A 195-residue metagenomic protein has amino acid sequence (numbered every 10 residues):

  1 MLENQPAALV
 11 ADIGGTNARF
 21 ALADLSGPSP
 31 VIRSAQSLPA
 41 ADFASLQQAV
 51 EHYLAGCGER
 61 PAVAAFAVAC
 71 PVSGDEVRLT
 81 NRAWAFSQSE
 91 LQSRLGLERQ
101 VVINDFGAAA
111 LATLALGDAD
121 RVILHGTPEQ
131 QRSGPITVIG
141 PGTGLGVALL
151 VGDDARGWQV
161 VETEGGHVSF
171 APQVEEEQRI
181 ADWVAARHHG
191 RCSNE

Functional and structural regions predicted by a protein language model:
L2-H52, V161-H167: Short glycine-rich, Thr/Ser-proximal phosphate-binding strand/loop in the N-terminal lobe of ATP-dependent enzymes
A11, N104, P141: Active-site flanking residues adjacent to catalytic metal/cofactor-binding acidic residues
A18-L22, C70, I139, L145-V151: Short beta-strand scaffold segments in enzyme catalytic cores
L25-S29, R82-A85, L116-L124, G152-V161: A glycine- and small-aliphatic-rich helix-loop capping segment at beta-alpha/alpha-beta transitions that lines
A35-A40, A49, C57-E59, R187-E195: Adenine-nucleotide phosphate-binding core of ATP-dependent small-molecule kinases
V50, Q88, A181: Generic structural marker for isolated residues within well-ordered, non-membrane alpha-helices of soluble domains
A55-I103, G107-D120, V138, G146: Short beta-strand-loop/turn "lid" adjacent to the catalytic site in phosphate-handling enzymes
P128-T137, L145-E195: Glycine/GP-enriched mid-protein hinge/lid loop-to-helix segment characteristic of carbohydrate kinases
